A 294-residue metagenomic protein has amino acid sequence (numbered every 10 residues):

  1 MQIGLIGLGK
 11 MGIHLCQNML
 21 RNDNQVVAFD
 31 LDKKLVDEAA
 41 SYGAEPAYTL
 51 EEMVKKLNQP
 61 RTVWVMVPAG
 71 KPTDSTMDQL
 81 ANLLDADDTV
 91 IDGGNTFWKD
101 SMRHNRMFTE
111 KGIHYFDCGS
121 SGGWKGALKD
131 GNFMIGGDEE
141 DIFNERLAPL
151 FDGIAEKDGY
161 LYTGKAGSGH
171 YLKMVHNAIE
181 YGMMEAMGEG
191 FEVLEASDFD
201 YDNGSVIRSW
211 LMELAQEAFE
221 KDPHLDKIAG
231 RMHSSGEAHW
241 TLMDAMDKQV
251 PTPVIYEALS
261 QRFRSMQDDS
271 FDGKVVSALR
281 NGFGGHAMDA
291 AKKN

Functional and structural regions predicted by a protein language model:
M1-R61, D87, W124-A127, L161 (+1 more regions): NAD(P)+-binding Rossmann beta1-loop-alpha1 motif at the extreme N-terminus of oxidoreductases
L20, A40, M102, T109 (+1 more regions): Anion (oxyanion) recognition and catalysis
V26, P46, Y115-F116, T252: Hydrophobic beta-strand scaffold residues
L31, A44-R103, T109, A127-I135: Rossmann-like NAD(P)-binding element
D74-T76, F97-Y181, E185-G188: Rossmann-fold dinucleotide-binding core
D130, R146, G167-H286: Helical "substrate-binding/catalytic lid" subdomain of Rossmann-like NAD(P)-dependent dehydrogenases/reductases
